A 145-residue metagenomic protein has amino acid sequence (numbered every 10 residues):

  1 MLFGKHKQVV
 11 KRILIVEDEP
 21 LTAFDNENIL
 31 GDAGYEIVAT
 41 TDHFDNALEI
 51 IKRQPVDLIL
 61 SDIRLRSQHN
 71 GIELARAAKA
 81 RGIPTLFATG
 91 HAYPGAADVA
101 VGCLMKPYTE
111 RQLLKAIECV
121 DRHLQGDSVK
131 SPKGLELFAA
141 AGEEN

Functional and structural regions predicted by a protein language model:
M1-R12, E110-N145: Non-catalytic signal-transmission and effector/linker regions of two-component phosphorelay proteins
E19-A39: Two-component/phosphorelay signaling modules centered on CheY-like receiver
E27, T40-L58, R66: Acidic, metal-coordinating helix/loop segments flanking the phosphotransfer/catalytic sites of two-component signaling
K52-Q54, A77-I83: Conserved phosphotransfer cores of two-component systems
S61-K79: Conserved phosphotransfer microenvironments
Y93-V101: Short loop/helix-cap segments at secondary-structure boundaries that form the rim of catalytic
K106: A Lys-centered signature of the CheY-like receiver
